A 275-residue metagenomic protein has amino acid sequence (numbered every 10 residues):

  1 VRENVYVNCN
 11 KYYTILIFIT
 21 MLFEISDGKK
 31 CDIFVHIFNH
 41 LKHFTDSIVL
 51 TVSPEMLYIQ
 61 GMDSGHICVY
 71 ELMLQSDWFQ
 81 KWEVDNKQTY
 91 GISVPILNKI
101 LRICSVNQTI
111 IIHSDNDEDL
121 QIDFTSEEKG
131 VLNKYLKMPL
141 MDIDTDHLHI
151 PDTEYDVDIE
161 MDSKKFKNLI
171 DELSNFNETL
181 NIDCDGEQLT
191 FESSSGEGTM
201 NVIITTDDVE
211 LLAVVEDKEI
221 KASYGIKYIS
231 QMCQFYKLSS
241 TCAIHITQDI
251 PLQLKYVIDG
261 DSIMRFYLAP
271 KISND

Functional and structural regions predicted by a protein language model:
L16-K42, S47-N175, N181-D275: DNA polymerase sliding clamps and clamp-related checkpoint/processivity subunits
